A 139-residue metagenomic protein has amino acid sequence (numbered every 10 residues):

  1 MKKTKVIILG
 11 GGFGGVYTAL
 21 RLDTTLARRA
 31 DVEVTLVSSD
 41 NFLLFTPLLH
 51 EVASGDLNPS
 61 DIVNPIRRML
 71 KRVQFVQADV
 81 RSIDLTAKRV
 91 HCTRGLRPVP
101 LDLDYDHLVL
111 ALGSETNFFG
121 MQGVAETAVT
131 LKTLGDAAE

Functional and structural regions predicted by a protein language model:
M1-K3, Q74-E139: FAD-binding core/adjacent interface of flavoenzyme oxidoreductases
M1-S82: Beta1-alpha1 glycine-rich phosphate/pyrophosphate-binding loop at the start of Rossmann-like nucleotide-binding domains
